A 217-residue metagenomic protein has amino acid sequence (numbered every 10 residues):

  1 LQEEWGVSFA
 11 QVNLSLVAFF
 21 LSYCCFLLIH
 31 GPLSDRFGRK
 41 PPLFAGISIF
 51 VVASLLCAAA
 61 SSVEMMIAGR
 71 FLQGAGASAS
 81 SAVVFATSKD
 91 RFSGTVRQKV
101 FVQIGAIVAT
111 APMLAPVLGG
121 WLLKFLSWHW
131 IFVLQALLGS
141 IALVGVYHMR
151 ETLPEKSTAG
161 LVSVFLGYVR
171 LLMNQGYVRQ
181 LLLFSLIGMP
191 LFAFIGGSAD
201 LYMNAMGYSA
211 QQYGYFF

Functional and structural regions predicted by a protein language model:
Q2, L33-S34, L118-L126, Y202-M203: Interfacial helix-cap and linker-helix signal at transmembrane-aqueous boundaries of multi-pass secondary transporters
V17-H30, F85: Central cavity-lining transmembrane alpha-helices of secondary-active solute carriers, predominantly the Major
C24-E64: Conserved MFS/SLC helix-loop-helix module at the cytosolic interface between two early adjacent transmembrane helices
E64-R70, R179-Q180: Short hydrophobic/alpha-helical segments at membrane-entry points of transmembrane helices in Major Facilitator
M65, V102-Y147: Helix-loop-helix hairpin linking two adjacent transmembrane segments in secondary transporters
G69-T110: Cytoplasmic helix-loop-helix junction between adjacent transmembrane helices in 12-TM secondary transporters
L153-Q180: Juxtamembrane intracellular "pre-TM" segments in multi-pass secondary transporters
V178-F217: Extracytoplasmic gate region of multi-pass secondary transporters
